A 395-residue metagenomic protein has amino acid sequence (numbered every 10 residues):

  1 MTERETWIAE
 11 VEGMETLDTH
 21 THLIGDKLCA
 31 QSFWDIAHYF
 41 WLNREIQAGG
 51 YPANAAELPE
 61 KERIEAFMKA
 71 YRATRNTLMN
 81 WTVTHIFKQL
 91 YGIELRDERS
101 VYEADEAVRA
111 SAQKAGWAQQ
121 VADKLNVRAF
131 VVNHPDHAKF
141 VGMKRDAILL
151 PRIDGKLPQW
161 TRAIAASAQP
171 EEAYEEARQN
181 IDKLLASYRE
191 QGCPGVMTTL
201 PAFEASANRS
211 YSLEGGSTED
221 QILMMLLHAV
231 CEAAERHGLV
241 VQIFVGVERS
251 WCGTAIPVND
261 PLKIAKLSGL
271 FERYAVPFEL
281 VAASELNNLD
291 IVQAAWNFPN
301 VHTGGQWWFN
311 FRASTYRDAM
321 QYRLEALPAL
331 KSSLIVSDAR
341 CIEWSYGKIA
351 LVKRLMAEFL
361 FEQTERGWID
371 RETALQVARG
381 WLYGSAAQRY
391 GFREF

Functional and structural regions predicted by a protein language model:
T2-H237, V276, A295-F395: Metal-cofactor-binding active-site regions of metalloenzymes
S217-T303: Long, well-ordered mid-to-C-terminal structural blocks that present hydrophobic/aromatic surfaces
